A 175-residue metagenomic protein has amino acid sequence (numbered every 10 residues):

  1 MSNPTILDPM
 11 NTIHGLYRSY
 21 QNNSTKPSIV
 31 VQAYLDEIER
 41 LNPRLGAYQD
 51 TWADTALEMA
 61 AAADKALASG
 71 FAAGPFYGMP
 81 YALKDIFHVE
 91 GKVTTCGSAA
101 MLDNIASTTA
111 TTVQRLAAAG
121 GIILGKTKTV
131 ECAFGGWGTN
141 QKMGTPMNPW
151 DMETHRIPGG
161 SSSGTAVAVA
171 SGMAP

Functional and structural regions predicted by a protein language model:
M1-E58: An N-terminal boundary/leader segment
L16-Y20, A63, T165: Generic hydrophobic alpha-helical segments
T25-K26, A72, A174: Conserved hydrophobic residue
S28-Q32, L57-A60, P80, V113 (+1 more regions): Hydrophobic face of alpha-helices
V30, G70-A73, K126: Surface-exposed patches in mature extracellular/periplasmic domains of secreted proteins
D54-D64, G120-G121, V130: Long amphipathic alpha-helix in the N-terminal Rossmann-like dinucleotide-binding domain of NAD(P)-dependent
A63-M79: Immediate post-signal peptide segment of exported/extracytoplasmic ligand-binding proteins
F76-P175: Short glycine/serine-rich loop/turn segments
